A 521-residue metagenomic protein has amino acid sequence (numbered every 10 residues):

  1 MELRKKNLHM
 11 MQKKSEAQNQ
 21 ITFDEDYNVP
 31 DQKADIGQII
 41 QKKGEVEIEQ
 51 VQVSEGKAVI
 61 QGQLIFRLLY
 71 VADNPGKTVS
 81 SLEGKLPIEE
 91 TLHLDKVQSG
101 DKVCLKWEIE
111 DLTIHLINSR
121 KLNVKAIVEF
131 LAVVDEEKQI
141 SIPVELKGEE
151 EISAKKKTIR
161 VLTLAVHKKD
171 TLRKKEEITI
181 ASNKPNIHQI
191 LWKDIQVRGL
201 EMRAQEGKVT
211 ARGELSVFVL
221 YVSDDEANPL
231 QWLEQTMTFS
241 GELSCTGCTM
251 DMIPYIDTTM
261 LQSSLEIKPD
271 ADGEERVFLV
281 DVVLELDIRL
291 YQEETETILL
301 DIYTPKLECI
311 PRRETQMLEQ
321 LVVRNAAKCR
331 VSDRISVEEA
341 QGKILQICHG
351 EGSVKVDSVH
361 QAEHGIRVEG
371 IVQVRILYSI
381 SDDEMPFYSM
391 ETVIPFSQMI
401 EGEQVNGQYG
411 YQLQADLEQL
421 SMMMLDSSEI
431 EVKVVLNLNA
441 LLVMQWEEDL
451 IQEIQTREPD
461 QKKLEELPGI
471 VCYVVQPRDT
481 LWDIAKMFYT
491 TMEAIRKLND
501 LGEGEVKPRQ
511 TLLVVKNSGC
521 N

Functional and structural regions predicted by a protein language model:
M1-E466: Interfacial loop/beta elements and low-complexity acidic/Ser/Thr-rich segments of macromolecular assembly/processing
D483-T491: Short, basic/aromatic beta-hairpin or loop at an interaction surface
T490-N521: Extracellular LysM carbohydrate-binding repeats and other cell-envelope/extracellular binding modules
